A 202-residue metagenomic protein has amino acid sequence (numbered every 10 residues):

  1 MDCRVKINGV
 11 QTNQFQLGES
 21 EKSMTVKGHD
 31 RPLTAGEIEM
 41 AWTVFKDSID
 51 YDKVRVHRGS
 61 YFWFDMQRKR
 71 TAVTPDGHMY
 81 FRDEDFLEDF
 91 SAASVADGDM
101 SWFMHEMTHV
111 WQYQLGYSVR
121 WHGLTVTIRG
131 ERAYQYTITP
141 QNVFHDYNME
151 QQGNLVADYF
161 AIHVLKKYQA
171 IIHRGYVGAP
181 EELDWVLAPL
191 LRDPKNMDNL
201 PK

Functional and structural regions predicted by a protein language model:
M1-E39, T43-F64, R68-K69, D85: Hydrophobic or amphipathic, alpha-helical segments that drive membrane association/targeting
M1-Q11, Y61-R70, T74-D76, G116-A133: Alpha-helical membrane-targeting segments
E21, L33-I38, W42, S48-I49 (+3 more regions): Metalloprotease/metallohydrolase-associated module, dominated by Zn2+-dependent proteases
M24, G77-R82: Short, aliphatic-rich beta-strand segments
D47, M66-A72, F81-M104, V143-H145: Short pre-active-site segment immediately N-terminal to the catalytic Zn-binding motif
G59-W63, M79, D85-L87, T108 (+2 more regions): Short, solvent-exposed loop/turn segments at secondary-structure junctions
S101-Y113: Active-site recognition of the HExxH zinc-binding catalytic motif
